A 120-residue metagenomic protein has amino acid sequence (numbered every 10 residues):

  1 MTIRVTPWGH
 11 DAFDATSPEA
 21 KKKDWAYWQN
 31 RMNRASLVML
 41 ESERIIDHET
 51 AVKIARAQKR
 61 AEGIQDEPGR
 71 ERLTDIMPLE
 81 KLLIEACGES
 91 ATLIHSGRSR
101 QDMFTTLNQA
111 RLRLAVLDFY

Functional and structural regions predicted by a protein language model:
M1-Y120: A helix-coil-helix interface module used to build multimeric assemblies and to scaffold catalytic/cofactor sites
